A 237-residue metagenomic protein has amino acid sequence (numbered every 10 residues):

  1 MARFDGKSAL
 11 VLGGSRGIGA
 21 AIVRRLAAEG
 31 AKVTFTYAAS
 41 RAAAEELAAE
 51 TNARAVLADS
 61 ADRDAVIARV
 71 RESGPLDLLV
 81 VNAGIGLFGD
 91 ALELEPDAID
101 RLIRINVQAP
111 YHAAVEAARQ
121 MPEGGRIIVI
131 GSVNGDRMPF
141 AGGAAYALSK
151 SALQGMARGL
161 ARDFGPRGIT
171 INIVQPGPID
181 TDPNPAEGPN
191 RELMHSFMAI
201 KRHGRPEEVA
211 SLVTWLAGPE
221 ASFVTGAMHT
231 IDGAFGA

Functional and structural regions predicted by a protein language model:
S15-R16: Conserved glycine-rich cofactor-binding loop
G74, Q120, R202-I231, G236: C-terminal substrate-recognition "lid" of short-chain dehydrogenase/reductases
D90-A91, E95-I103, M194: Substrate-binding pocket helix/loop in short-chain dehydrogenase/reductase
L94, M138-A147, G159: Active-site loop-to-helix junction immediately N-terminal to the catalytic Tyr of the SDR YXXXK motif in Rossmann-fold
A114, S149, A157: Active-site helix of classical SDR
R119, R162-P166, S222: Alpha-helical segment proximal to the catalytic Tyr-Lys
S132: Residue(s) in the substrate-gating loop at a strand-loop-helix junction that position the organic substrate next
